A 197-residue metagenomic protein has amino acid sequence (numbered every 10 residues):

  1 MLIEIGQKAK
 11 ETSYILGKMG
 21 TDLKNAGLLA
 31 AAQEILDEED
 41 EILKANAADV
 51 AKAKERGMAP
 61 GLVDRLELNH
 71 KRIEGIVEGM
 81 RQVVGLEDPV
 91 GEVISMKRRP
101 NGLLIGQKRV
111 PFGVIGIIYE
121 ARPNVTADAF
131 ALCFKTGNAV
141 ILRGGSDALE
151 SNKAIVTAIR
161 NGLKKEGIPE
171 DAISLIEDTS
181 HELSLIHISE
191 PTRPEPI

Functional and structural regions predicted by a protein language model:
M1-I105: N-terminal Rossmann-like NAD(P)+-binding subdomain of aldehyde/semialdehyde dehydrogenases
A32, G162, P191-T192: Long alpha-helical scaffolds
G85, P89-N161, E166: Conserved small-residue-rich beta-alpha loop and adjacent elements that most often cradle the phosphate/pyrophosphate
K164-L175: A glycine-rich helix N-cap at a beta->alpha junction
E182-S184: Short acidic active-site motifs
I186-I197: Residue-level detector of conserved catalytic or cofactor/ligand-binding positions in enzyme active sites
